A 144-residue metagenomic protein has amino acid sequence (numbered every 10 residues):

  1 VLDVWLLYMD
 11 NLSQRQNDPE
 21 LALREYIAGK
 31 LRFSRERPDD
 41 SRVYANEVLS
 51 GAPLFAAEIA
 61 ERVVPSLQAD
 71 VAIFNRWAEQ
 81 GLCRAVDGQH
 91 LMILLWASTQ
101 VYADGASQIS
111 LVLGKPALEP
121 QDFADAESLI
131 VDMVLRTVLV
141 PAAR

Functional and structural regions predicted by a protein language model:
V1-E25, E61, L67-R76: Amphipathic alpha-helical linker/stalk segments
D10-D40, G88-L95: Hydrophobic alpha-helical connector segments
N11, R15, G51-E58, G114-E119: Short amphipathic alpha-helical segments at helix-loop
L21-R24, A57-R62, A78-L94, D125: All-alpha amphipathic helical-bundle segments outside canonical DNA-binding/catalytic cores that form hydrophobic
A22, R35-A57, G105-L113: Amphipathic alpha-helical segments used for helix-helix packing
I27-K30, Y44-E47, L95, T99 (+1 more regions): Short alpha-helical scaffolding segments that buttress acidic/His motifs in well-ordered protein cores
R32, E36, V64, Q68-R84 (+1 more regions): C-terminal peripheral helix-coil segments that are non-catalytic and often amphipathic
